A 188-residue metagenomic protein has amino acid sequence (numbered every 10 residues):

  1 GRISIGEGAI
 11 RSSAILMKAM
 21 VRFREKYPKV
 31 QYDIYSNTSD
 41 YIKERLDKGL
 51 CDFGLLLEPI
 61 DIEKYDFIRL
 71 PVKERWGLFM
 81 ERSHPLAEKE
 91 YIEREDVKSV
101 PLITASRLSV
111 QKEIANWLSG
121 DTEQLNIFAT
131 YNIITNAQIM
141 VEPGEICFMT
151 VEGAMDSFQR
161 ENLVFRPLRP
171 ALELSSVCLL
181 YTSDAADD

Functional and structural regions predicted by a protein language model:
R2-I62: Central regulatory/effector-binding core of bacterial HTH transcription factors
Q31-N37, L57, T104, Q124-I133: Short beta-strand-to-loop elements that line the ligand-binding cleft of bilobed periplasmic-binding protein-like
K43, D47, R94, A137-Q138: Short hydrophobic/charged patches on amphipathic alpha-helices used for structural packing and interfaces
E58-P59, R82, V151-A154: Short secondary-structure boundary segments
I62-W76, M80-L102: Flexible hinge/capping segments at coil-to-helix
E63-R69, K73-R75, N132-L180: Beta-alpha-beta core module
L86-A87, V100-E123, D188: Secondary-structure junction motif
Y181-D187: Conserved small/polar residues in nucleotide/adenosyl-binding loops
